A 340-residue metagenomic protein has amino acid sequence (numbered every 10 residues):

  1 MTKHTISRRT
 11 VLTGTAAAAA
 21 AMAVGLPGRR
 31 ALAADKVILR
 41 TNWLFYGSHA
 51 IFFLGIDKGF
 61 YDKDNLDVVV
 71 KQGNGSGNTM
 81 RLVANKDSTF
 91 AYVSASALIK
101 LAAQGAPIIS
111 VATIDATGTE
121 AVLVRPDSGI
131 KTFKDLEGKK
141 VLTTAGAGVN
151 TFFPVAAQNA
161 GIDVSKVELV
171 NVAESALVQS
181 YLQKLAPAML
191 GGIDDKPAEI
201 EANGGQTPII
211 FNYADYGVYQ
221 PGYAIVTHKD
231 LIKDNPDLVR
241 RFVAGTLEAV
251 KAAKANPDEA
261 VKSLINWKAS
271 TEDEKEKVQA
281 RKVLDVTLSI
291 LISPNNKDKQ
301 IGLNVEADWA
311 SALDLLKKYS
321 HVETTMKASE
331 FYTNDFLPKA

Functional and structural regions predicted by a protein language model:
M1-I6, R29-A33, A340: Basic/polar N-terminal segments that are highly enriched at the extreme N-terminus, encompassing both cleavable
T2-A18: N-terminal secretory signal peptides and thylakoid transit peptides that target proteins across membranes
M22-R30: C-terminal segment of classical bacterial N-terminal signal peptides
L32-Q183, P187-D194, F211-Y213, Y219: Short, glycine-/small- and polar/acidic-enriched structural segments that line small-molecule recognition paths
V69, A214, V278-D285, M326-P338: Short linear loop/turn motifs
S96-A97, A176-V178, L185-D273: Pocket-lining segment of extracytoplasmic ligand-binding domains
N235-Y319: Secondary-structure end/capping motifs
A307-A340: Conserved C-terminal helix/tail region of periplasmic/extracytoplasmic solute-binding proteins
